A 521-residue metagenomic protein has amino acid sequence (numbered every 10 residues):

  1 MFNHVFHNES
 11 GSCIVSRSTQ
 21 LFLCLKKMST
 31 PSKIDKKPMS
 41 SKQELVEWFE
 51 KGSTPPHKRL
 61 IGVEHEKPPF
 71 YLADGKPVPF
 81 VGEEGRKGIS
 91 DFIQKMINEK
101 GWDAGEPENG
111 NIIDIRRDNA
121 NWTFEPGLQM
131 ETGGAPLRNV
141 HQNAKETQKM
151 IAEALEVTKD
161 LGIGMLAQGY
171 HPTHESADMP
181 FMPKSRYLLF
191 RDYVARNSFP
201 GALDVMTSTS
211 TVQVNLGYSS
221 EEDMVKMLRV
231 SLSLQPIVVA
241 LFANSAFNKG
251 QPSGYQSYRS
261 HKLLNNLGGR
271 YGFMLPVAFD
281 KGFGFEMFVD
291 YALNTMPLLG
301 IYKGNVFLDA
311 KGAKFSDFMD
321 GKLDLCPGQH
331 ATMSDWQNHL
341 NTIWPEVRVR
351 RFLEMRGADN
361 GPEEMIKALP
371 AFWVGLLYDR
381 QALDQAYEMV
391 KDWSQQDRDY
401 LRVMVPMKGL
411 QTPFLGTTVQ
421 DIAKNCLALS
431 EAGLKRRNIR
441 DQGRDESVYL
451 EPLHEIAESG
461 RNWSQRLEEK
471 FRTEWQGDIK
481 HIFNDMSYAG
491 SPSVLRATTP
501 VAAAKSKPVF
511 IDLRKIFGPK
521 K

Functional and structural regions predicted by a protein language model:
M1-V15: N-terminal chloroplast transit peptides
L21: Cationic, low-complexity basic patches in intrinsically disordered or flexible, solvent-exposed regions
C24-A202, S208, R229, A243 (+4 more regions): Terminal catalytic/cofactor-binding subdomain
P68, Q213-G217, E354-R356: Structured core elements
K159-D160, G164-R348: Loop-rich catalytic cores of soluble enzymes, especially ATP-dependent carboxylate-amine ligases and other
A313-Q396: Long, well-ordered mid-to-C-terminal structural blocks that present hydrophobic/aromatic surfaces
